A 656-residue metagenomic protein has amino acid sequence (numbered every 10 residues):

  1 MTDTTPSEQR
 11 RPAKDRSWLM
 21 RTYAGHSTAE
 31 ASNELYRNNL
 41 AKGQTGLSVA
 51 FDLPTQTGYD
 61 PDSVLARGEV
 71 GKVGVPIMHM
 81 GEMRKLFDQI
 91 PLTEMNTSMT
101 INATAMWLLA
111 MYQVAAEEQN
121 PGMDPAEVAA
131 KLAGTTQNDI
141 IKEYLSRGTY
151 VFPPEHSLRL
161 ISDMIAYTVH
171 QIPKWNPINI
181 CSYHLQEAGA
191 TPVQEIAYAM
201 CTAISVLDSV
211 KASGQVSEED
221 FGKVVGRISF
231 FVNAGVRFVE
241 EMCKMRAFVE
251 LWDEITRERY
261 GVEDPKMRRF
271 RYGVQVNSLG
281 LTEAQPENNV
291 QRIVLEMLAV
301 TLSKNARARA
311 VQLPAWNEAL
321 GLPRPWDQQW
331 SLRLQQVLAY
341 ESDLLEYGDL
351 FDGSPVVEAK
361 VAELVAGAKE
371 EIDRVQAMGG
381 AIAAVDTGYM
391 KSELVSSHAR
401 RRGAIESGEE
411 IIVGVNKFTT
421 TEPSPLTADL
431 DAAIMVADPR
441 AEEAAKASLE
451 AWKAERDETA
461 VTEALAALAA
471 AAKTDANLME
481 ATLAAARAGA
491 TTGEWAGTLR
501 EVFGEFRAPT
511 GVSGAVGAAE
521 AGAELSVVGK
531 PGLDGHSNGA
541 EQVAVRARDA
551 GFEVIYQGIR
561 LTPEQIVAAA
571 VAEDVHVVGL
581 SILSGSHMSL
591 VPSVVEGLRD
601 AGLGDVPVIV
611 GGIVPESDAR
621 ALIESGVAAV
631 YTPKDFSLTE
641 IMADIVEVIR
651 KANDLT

Functional and structural regions predicted by a protein language model:
M1, R324-P325, Q329-Q336, Y340-G517 (+1 more regions): Flexible, glycine-rich loop/tail regions that form catalytic "lids" or insertion modules at the edges of active sites
M1-E241, R259, K266-G273, R309-P314 (+3 more regions): Catalytic alpha/beta active-site cores
S17-M20, R269-Y272, A523-E524, A601-V610: Short beta-strand/loop segments at the ligand-binding rim of alpha/beta enzyme cores
W18-A31, K72-I77, T149-E155, L281-E287 (+3 more regions): Active-site mouth loops of central-metabolism enzymes
R67-K72, E143-V151, L185-G189, V232-R237 (+9 more regions): Short beta-alpha connecting loops at secondary-structure transitions that line or flank enzyme active sites
M78-G81, N96-A105, M111, A116 (+9 more regions): Phosphate/diphosphate-binding loops
I141, I161-S213, Q291-I372, M378 (+1 more regions): Mobile "lid/hinge" segments at catalytic clefts and subdomain interfaces of large enzymes
A540-V646: Cofactor-cradling patches in redox/metallo enzymes
